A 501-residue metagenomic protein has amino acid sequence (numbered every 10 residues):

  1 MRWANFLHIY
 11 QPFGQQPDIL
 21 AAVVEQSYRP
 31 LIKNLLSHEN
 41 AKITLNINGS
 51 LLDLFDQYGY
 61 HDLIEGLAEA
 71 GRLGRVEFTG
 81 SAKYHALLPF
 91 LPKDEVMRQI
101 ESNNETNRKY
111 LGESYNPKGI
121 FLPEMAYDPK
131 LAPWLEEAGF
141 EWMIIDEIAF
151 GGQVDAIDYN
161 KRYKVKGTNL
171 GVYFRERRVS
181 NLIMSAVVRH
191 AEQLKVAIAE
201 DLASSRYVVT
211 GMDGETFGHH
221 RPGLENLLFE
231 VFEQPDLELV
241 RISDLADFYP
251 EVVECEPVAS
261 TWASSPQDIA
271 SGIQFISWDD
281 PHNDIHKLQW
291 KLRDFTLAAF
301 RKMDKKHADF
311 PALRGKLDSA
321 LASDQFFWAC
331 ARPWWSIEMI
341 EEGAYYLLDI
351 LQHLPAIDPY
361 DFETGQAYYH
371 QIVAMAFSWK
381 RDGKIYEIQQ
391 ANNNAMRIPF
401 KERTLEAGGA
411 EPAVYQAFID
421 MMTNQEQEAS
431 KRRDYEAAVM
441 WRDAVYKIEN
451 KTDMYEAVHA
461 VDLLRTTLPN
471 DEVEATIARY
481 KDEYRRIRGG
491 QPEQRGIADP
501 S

Functional and structural regions predicted by a protein language model:
M1-K118, M125-F174, N181, V188-S204 (+1 more regions): Catalytic alpha-helical scaffold of carbohydrate-active enzymes acting on polysaccharides/glycoconjugates
R2-R29, K33-H38, Y159-K161, T168-L170 (+2 more regions): Active-site and substrate-binding clefts of carbohydrate-active enzymes
G49, A82-H85, L122-P123, V240-F248 (+1 more regions): Acidic carboxylate-rich catalytic motifs and surrounding loops in phosphoryl-/glycosyl-chemistry enzymes
E124, E147, R177, G214 (+1 more regions): Residues that line or immediately flank small-molecule/substrate-binding pockets and catalytic motifs
Y127, T216, A437: Short phosphate-engaging motifs
A186-V188, R221-N226, A329-W334, W441-D443 (+2 more regions): Composition- and surface-driven signal marking solvent-exposed, interaction-prone regions in large proteins
A376-S501: C-terminal-biased regions
